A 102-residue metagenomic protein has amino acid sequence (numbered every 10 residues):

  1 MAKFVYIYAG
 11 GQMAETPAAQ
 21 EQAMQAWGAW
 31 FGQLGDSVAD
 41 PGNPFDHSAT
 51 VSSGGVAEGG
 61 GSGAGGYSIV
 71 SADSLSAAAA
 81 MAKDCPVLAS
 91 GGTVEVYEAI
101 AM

Functional and structural regions predicted by a protein language model:
M1-M102: Conserved, structured core segments of small domains
